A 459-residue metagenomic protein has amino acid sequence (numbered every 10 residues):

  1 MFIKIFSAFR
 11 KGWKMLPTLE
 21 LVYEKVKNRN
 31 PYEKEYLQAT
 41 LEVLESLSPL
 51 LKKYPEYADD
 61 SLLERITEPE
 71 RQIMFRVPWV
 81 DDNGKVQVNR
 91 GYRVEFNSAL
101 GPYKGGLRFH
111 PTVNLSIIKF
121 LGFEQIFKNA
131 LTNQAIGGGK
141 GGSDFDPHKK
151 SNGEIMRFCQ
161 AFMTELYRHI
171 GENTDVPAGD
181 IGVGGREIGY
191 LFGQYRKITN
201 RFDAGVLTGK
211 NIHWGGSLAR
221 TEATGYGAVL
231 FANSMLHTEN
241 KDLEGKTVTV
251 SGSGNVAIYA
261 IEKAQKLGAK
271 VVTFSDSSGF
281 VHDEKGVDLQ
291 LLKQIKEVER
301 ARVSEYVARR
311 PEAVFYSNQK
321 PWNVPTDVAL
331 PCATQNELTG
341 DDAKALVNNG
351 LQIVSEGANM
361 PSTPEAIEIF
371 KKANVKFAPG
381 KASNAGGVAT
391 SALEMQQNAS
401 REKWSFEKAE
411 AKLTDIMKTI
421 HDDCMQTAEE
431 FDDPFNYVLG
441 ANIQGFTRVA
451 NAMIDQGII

Functional and structural regions predicted by a protein language model:
M1-K14: Short, Lys/Arg-enriched N-terminal segments with co-localized hydrophobic residues within the first ~10-30 amino acids
L16-A39, M235-L236, V347-I459: Adenosine-phosphate binding glycine-rich loop
K34-L37, P55-D60, N133, I170-G179 (+3 more regions): Flexible, glycine/charged-enriched surface loops at secondary-structure junctions
E56-K85: Structured beta-strand/loop patches that form or line metal/cofactor-binding pockets in enzymes
H110, N129-E244: Glycine/serine-rich phosphate-binding loop and adjoining beta1-alpha1 elements at the start of nucleotide-handling
N211, G216-N323: Glycine-rich phosphate/diphosphate-binding loop of Rossmann-like nucleotide-binding domains
G279-F377, A382: Rossmann-like adenosine-cofactor binding region
